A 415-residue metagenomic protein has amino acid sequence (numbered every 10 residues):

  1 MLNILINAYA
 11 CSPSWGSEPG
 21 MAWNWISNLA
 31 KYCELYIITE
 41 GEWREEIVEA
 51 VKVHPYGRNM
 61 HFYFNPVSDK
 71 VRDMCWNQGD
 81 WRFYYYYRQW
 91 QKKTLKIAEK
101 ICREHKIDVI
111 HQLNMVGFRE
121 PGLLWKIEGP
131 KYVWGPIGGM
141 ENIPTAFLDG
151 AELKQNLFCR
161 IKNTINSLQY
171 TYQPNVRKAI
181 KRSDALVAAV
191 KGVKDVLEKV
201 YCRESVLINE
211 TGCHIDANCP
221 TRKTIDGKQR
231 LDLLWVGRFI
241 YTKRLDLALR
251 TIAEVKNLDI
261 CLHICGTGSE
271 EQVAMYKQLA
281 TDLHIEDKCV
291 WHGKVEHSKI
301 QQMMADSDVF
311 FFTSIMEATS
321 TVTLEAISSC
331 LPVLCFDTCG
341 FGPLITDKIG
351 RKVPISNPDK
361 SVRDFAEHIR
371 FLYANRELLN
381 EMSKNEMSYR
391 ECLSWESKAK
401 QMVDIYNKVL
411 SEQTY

Functional and structural regions predicted by a protein language model:
G20, L231, I240-E254: A conserved mid-protein helix/loop that constitutes part of the nucleotide-sugar donor-binding site
H61-Y63, W134, I165-P220: Donor nucleotide-sugar binding/catalytic pocket of nucleotide-sugar-dependent glycosyltransferases
A274-V295: Nucleotide-activated donor-binding/catalytic signature segment of Leloir-type glycosyltransferases, i.e., the conserved
K294-V295, Q302-S307: Short alpha-helical donor nucleotide-sugar binding micro-motif in glycosyltransferases
I315: Aromatic "clamp/platform" in nucleotide-sugar-dependent glycosyltransferases that forms part of the donor/acceptor
P332-C335, C339: Short hydrophobic beta-strand element within catalytic cores of glycosyltransferases and related nucleotide-activated
G342-R370, L378: Change "using UDP/GDP/dTDP sugars" to "using nucleotide sugars
F371, L378-C392, Q401-D404, K408: A short, well-ordered alpha-helix in the C-terminal region of glycosyltransferases
